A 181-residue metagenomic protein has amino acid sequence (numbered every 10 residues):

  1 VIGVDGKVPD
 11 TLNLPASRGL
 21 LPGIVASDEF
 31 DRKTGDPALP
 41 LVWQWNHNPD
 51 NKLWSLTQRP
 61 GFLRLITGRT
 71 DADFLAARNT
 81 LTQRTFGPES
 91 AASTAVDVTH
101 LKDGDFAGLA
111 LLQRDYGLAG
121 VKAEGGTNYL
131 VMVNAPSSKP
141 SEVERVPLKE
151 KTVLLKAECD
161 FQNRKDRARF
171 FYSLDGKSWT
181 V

Functional and structural regions predicted by a protein language model:
V1-V181: Extracellular glycan-recognition regions
